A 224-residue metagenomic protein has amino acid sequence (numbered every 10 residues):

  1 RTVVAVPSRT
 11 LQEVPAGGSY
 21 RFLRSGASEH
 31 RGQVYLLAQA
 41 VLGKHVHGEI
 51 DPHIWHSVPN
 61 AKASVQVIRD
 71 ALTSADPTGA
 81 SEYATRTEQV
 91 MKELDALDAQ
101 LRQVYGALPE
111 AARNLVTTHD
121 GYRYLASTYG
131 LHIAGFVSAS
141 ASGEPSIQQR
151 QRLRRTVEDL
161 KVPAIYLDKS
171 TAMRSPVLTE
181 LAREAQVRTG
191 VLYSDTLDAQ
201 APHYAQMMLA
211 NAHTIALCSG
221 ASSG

Functional and structural regions predicted by a protein language model:
R1-G224: Extracytoplasmic metal-acquisition and chelation regions
